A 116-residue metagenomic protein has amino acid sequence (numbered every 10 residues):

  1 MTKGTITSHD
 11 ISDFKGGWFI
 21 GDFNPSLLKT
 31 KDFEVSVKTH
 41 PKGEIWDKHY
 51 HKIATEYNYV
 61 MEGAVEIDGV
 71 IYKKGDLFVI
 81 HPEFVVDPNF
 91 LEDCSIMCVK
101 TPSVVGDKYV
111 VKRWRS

Functional and structural regions predicted by a protein language model:
M1-E34, D47, R113-S116: A short, N-terminal "cap"/entry segment at the start of jelly-roll beta-barrel domains of the cupin/DSBH fold
S26-K29, V37-K38, W46-K52, D68-V70 (+1 more regions): Short histidine-centered beta-strand/loop micro-motifs that create catalytic or ligand/metal-coordination sites
K31-F33, P41-E44, A64, P102-V104: Short, charged/polar surface micro-motifs in flexible loops or helix N-caps
T39-H40, Y50-E66, V99: Short, conserved beta-strand element in jelly-roll/cupin
I45-D47, E66, F78-D87, V105: Histidine-centered metal-chelating micro-motifs
I71, P82-K112: Ligand-binding loop in jelly-roll beta-barrel domains
